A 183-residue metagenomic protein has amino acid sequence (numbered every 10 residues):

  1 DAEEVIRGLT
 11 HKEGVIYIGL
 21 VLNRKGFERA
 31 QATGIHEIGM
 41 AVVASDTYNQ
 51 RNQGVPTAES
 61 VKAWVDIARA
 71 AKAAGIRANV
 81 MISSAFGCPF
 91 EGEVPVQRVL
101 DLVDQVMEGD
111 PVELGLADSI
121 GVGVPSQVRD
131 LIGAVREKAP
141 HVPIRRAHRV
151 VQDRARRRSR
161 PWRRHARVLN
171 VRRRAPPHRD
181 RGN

Functional and structural regions predicted by a protein language model:
D1-N183: Catalytic cores and adjacent flexible loops of soluble metabolic enzymes that perform enolate/carbanion chemistry on
